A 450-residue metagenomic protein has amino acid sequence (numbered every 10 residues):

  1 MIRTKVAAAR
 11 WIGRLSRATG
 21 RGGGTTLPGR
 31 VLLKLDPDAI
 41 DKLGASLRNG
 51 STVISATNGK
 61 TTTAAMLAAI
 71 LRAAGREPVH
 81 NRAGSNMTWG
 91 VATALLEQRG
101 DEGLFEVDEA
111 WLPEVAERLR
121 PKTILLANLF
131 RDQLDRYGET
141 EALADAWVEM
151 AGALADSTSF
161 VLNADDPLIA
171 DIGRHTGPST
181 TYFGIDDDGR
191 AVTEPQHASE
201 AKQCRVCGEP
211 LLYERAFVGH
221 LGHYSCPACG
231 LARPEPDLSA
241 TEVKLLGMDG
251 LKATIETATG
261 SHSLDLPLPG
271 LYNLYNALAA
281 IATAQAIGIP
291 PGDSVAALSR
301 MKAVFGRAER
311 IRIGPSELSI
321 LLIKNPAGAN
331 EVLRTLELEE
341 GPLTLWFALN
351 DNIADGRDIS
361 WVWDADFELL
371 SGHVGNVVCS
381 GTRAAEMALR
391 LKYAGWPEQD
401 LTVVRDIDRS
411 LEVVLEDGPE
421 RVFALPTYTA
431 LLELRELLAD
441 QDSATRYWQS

Functional and structural regions predicted by a protein language model:
M1-T26, A201, G208, V218-R233 (+2 more regions): ATP-dependent carboxylate-amine ligase
R3-Q203: Phosphate-binding loop of NTP-binding sites
V31, R72, G260, Q285 (+1 more regions): Short polybasic/polar patches that bind polyanions
T57, S85-N86, A258, P269-L271 (+3 more regions): Short, surface-exposed acidic/glycine-rich loop or hinge patches that mediate macromolecular interfaces
L67, L71, V91-L95, A277-I287 (+1 more regions): Buried hydrophobic packing segments
G90, E114-V115, D135-R136, D171-G173 (+7 more regions): Short glycine-/acidic-enriched loop or helix-start segments at secondary-structure transitions that form or flank
L126, F130-S316: Acidic, Mg2+-coordinating active-site environments of NTP-dependent enzymes
